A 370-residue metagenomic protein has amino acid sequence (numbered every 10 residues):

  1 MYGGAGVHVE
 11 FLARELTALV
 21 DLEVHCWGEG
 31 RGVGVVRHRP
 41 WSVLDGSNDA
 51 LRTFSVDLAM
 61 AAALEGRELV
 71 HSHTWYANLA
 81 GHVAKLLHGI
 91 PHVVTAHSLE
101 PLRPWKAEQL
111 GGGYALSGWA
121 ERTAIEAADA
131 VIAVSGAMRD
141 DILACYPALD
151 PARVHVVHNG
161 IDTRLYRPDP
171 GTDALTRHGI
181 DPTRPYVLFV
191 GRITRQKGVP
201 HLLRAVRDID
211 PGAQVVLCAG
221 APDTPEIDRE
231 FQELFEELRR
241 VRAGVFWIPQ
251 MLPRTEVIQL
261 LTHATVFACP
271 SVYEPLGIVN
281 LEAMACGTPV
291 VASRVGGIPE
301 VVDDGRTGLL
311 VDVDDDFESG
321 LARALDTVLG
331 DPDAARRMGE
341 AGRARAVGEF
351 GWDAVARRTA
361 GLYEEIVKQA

Functional and structural regions predicted by a protein language model:
M1-R31, A370: N-terminal subdomain of nucleotide-sugar transferases
S72-A77, A96: Short His-centered aromatic/hydrophobic patch
I90-P91, P101-T123, D140: Nucleotide-sugar donor phosphate/pyrophosphate-binding loop at the beta->alpha transition of glycosyltransferases
A137, G160: Carbohydrate-associated surface elements
D228-T255: Nucleotide-activated donor-binding/catalytic signature segment of Leloir-type glycosyltransferases, i.e., the conserved
V272: Aromatic "clamp/platform" in nucleotide-sugar-dependent glycosyltransferases that forms part of the donor/acceptor
P289-A292, V302: Short hydrophobic beta-strand element within catalytic cores of glycosyltransferases and related nucleotide-activated
P299-D326, D333-R337: Change "using UDP/GDP/dTDP sugars" to "using nucleotide sugars
